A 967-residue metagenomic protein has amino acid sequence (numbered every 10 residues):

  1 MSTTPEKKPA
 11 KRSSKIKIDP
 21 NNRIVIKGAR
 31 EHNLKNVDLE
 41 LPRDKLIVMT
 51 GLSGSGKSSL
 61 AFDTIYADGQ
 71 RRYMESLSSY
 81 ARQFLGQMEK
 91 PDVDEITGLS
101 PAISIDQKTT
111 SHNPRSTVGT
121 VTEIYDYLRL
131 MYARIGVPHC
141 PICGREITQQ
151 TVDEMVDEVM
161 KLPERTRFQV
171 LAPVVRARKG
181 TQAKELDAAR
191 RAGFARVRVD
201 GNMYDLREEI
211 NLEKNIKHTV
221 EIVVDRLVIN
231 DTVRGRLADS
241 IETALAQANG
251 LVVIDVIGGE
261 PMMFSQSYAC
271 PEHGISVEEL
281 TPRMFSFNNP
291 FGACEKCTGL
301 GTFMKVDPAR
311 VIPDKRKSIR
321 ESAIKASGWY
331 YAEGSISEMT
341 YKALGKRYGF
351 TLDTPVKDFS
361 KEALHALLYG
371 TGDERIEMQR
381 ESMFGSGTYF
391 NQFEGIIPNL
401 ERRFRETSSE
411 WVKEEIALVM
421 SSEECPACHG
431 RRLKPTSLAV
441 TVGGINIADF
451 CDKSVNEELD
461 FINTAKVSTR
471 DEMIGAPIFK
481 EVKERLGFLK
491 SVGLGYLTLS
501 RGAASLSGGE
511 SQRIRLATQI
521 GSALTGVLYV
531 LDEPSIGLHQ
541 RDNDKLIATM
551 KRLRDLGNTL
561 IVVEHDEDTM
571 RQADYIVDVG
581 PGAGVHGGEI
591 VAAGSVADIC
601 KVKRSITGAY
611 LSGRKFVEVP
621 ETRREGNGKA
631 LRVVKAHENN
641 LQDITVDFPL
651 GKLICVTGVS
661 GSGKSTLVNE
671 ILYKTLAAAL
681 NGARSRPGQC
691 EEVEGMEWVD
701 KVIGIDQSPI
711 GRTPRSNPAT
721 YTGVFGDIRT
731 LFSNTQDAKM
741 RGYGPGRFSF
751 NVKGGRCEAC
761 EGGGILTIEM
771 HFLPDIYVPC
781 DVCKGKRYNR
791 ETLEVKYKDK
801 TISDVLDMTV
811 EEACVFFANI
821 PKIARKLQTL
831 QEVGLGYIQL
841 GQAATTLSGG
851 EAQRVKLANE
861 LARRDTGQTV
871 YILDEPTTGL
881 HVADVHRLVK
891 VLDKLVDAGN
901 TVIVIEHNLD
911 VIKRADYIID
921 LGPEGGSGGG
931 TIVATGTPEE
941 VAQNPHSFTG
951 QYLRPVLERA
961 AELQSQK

Functional and structural regions predicted by a protein language model:
M1-K967: Conserved phosphate-binding elements of NTP-dependent enzyme cores
